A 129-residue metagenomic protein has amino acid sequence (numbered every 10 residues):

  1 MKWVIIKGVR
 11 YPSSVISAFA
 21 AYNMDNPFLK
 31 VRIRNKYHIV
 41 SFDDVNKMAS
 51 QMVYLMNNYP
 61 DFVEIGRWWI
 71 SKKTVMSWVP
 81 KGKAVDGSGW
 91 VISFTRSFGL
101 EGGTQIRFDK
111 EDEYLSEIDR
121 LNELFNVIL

Functional and structural regions predicted by a protein language model:
V9, V15-W69, T74-L129: Acidic, Ser/Thr- and proline-rich intrinsically disordered linker/docking segments of eukaryotic scaffolds
